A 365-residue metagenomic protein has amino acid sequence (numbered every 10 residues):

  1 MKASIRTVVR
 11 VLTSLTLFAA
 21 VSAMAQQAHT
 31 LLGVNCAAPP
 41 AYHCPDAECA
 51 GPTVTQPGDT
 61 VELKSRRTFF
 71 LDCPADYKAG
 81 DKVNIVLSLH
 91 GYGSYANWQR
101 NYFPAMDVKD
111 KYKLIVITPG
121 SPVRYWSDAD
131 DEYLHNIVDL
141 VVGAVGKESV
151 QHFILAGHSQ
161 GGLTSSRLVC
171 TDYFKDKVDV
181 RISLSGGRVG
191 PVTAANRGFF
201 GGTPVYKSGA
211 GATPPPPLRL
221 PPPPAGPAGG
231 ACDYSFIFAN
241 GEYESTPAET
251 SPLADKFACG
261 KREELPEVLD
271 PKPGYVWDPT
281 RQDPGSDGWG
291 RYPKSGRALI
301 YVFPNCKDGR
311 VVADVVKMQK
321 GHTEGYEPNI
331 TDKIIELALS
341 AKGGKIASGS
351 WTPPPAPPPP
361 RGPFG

Functional and structural regions predicted by a protein language model:
K2-L12: Bacterial N-terminal signal peptides that target proteins for export
V11-S22: Bacterial N-terminal signal peptides
A25-I85, Q151-D172, K177-I182, G186-P221 (+3 more regions): A domain-start/cap signature at the N-terminus of enzymes
Y77-W126: Short substrate-entry loop that stabilizes the transition state in hydrolases
L87-L89, L184, K317: Alpha/beta-hydrolase
Y125-G146, L155, R167: Alpha/beta-hydrolase active-site loop
I237-N240: Short beta-strand/loop motif that positions the catalytic acidic residue of the alpha/beta-hydrolase fold
E242-T246, H322-E324: Acidic catalytic loop of the alpha/beta-hydrolase fold
